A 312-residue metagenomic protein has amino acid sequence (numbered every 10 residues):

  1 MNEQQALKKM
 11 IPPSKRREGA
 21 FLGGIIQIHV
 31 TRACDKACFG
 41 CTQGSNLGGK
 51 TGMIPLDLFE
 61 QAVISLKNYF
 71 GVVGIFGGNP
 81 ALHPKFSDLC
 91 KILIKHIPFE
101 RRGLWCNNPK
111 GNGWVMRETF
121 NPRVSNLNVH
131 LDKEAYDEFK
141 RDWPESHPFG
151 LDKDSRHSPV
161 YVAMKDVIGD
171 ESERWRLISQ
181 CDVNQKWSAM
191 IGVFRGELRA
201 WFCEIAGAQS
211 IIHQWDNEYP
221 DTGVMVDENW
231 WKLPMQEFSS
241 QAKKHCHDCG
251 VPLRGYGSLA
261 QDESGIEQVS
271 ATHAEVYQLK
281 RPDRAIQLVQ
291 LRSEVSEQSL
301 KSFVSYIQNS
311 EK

Functional and structural regions predicted by a protein language model:
M1-C106, G111-V115, Q268-S299, F303-S310: Conserved alpha-helical substructure of the radical SAM core
E3-G23, P144, F149-A163, G207-K232: Short, charged low-complexity linear segments at domain edges
H29-R32, K50, L127, S172 (+1 more regions): Short N-terminal micro-motifs specific to bacterial/archaeal maturation and metal-cluster initiation sites
L47, N79, K133, G207 (+1 more regions): Flexible, active-site-proximal loop/turn residues at the rims of small-molecule/cofactor binding pockets and catalytic
V63-I64, N68, L82-I211: Conserved AdoMet/S-adenosylmethionine-binding subsite of the radical SAM
E171-L279, I286: Accessory C-terminal segments flanking Radical SAM cores
